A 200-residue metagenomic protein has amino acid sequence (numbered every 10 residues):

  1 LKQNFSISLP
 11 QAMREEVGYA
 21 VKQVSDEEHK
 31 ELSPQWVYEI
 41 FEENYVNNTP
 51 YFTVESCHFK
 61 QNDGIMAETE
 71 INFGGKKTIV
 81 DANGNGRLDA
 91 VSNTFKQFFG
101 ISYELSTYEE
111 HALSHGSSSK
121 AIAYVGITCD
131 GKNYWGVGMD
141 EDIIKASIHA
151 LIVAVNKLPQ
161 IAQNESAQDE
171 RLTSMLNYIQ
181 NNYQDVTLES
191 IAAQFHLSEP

Functional and structural regions predicted by a protein language model:
K2-A162: Terminal or standalone catalytic/regulatory effector modules within metabolic enzymes and repeat proteins
A167-M175: N-terminal positioning helix adjacent to the helix-turn-helix/winged-helix DNA-binding module
M175-T187: Basic, amphipathic alpha-helical hairpins
D185, E189-P200: Basic/polar phosphate-binding segments, predominantly the helix-turn-helix DNA-binding elements of transcriptional
